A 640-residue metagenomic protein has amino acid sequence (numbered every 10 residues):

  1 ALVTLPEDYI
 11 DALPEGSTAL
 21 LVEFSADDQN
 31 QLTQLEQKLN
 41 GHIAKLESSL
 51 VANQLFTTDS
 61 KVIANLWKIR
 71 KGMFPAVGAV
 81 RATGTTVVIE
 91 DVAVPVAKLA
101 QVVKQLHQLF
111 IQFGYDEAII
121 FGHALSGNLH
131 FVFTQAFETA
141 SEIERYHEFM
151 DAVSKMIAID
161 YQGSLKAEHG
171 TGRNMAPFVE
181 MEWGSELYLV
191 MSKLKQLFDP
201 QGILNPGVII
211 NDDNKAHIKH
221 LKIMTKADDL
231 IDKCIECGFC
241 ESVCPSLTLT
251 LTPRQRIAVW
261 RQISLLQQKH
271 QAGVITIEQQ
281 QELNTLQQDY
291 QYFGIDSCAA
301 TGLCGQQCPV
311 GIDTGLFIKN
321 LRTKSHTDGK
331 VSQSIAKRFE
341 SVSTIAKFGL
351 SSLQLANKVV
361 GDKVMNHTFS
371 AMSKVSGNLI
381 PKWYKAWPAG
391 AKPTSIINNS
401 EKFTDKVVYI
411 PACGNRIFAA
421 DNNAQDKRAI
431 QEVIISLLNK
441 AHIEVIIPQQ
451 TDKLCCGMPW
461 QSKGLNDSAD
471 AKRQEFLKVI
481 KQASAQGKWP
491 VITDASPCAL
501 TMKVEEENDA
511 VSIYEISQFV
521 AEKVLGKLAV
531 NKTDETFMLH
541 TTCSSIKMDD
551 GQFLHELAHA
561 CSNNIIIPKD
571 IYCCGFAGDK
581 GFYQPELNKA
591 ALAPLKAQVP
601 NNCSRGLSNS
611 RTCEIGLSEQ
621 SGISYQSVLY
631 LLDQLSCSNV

Functional and structural regions predicted by a protein language model:
A1-A167, T171-N211, K222-T248: Noncatalytic alpha-helical scaffold of FAD-dependent oxidoreductases
A44, L50, T57, A64-I120 (+3 more regions): Non-catalytic terminal/interface segments that mediate subunit docking, oligomerization, and allosteric communication
L55-T58, R81-A82, E168, L204-I210 (+6 more regions): Short coil/turn segments at secondary-structure boundaries
Q162-E168, M191, G202-P206, S242-Q255 (+5 more regions): Acidic/polar loop patches that form or flank catalytic/metal-binding clefts of enzymes that bind anionic ligands
M181, A216-E236, T276-A300, H540: Ferredoxin-like iron-sulfur electron-transfer modules
D199, G315-V640: Iron-sulfur cluster-binding electron-transfer modules in prokaryotic oxidoreductases
I203-V208, F239-I263, S297-K324, T501 (+2 more regions): Iron-sulfur cluster-binding cysteine motifs and their immediate structural context in ferredoxin-like electron-transfer
I210, L247-Y290, G311-K337, S624-L632: Non-heme iron-sulfur electron-transfer modules
